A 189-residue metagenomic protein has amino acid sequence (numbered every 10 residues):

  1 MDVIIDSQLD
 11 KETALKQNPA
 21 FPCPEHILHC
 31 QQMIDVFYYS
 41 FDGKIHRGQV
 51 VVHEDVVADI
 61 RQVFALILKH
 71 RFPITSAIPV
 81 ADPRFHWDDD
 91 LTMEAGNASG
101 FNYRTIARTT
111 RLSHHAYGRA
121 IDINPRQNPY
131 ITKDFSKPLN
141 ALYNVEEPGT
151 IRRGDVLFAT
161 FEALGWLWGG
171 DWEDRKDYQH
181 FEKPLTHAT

Functional and structural regions predicted by a protein language model:
M1-H46: N-terminal module-boundary/linker segments of secreted carbohydrate-active enzymes
Q17-E25, H86-D90, R108-L112, R153-D155: Intrinsically disordered, low-complexity boundary segments flanking structured domains
P24-L28, G48-D59, R111-H115, G149-R153: Extracytoplasmic/periplasmic, Sec-exported soluble proteins
H26-Q31, E94-G96, H114-A116, D174: A generic structural signal for short, non-catalytic loop/turn and secondary-structure boundary residues
L28-T92: Active-site acidic/histidine clusters and adjacent loop/turn architecture that either coordinate catalytic ions
M33-V36, V63, I67, F101 (+3 more regions): Generic structural hydrophobic/aromatic packing signal, biased to beta-strands
I78-Y117, N128-Y130: Active-site-adjacent loop/helix surface patches within enzyme catalytic domains that shape the substrate-binding cleft
T105-L112, Y117-T189: Catalytic cores and adjacent binding grooves of peptidoglycan-active enzymes
